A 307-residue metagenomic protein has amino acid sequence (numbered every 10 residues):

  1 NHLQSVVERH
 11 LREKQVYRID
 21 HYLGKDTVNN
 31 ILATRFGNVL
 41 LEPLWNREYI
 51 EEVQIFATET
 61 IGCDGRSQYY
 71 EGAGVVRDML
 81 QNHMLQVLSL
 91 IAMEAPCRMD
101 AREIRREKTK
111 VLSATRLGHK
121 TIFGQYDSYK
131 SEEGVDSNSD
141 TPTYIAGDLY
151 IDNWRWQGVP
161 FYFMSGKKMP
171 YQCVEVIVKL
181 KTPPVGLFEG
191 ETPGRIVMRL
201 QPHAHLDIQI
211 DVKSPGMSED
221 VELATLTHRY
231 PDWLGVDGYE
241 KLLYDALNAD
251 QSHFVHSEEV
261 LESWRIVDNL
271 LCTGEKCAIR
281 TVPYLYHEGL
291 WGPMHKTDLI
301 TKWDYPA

Functional and structural regions predicted by a protein language model:
N1-A307: Secretory/organelle targeting and membrane-embedding segments
